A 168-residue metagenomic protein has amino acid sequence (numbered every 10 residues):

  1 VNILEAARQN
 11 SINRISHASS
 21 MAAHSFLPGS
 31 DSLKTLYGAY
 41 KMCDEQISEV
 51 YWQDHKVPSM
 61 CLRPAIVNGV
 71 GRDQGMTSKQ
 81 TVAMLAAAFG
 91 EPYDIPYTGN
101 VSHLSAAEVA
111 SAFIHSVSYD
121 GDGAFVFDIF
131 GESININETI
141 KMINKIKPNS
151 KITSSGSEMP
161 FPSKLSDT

Functional and structural regions predicted by a protein language model:
N2-G38: Conserved Rossmann-fold NAD(P)-dependent oxidoreductase catalytic core, especially the SDR/UDP-sugar
I3, Y40-S48: Conserved catalytic Lys-bearing alpha helix of Rossmann-like short-chain dehydrogenase/reductases
A7-N10, W52, S116-V117: Hydrophobic pocket-lining residues that define ligand/cofactor binding sites across diverse proteins
S16-S20, R63-A65, F130: Active-site beta-alpha turn of Rossmann-fold NAD(P)-dependent dehydrogenases/reductases
A23-H24, V67-G69, V109, I134: Conserved sequence/active-site signature of Rossmann-fold short-chain dehydrogenase/reductase
Y37, K41, V101: Catalytic tyrosine of NAD(P)H-dependent dehydrogenase/reductases that use a Tyr as the general acid/base
E49-V101, E108: NAD(P)-dependent short-chain dehydrogenase/reductase
P96-G99, H103-T168: C-terminal substrate-binding subdomain of Rossmann-fold SDR/epimerase-dehydratase oxidoreductases
